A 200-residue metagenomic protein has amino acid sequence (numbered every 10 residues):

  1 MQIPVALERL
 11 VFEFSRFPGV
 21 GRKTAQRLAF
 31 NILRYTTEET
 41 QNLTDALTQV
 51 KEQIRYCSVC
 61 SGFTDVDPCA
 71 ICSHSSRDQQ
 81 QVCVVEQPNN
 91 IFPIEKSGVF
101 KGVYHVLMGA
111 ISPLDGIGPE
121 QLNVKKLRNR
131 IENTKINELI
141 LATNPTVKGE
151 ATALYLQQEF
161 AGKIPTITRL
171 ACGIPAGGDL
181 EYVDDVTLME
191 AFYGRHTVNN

Functional and structural regions predicted by a protein language model:
Q2-E8, F12, R16, Q26-V82 (+1 more regions): Cys/His-rich Zn2+-binding cysteine-cluster or related metal-binding knuckle/ribbon modules and their
E8-F12, Q26-F30, Q41, D45 (+7 more regions): Solvent-exposed alpha-helical segments within well-ordered globular domains of core cellular machineries
E13, F17, Y35, V50-Q53 (+10 more regions): Conserved, well-folded catalytic cores of nucleic-acid-processing and energy-transducing macromolecular machines
P18, T37, V50, G62 (+2 more regions): Conserved phosphate/pyrophosphate-binding and hydrolysis machinery centered on Walker-type P-loop NTPases, extending
A25, H74-I140: Extended interfacial segments that mediate partner engagement and assembly in macromolecular machines
E39, T44-L47, S58-V59, A70-H74 (+7 more regions): Core recognition of P-loop NTPase motor domains used across DNA-transaction enzymes
R128-N200: Long C-terminal interaction/binding lobes of large macromolecular proteins
